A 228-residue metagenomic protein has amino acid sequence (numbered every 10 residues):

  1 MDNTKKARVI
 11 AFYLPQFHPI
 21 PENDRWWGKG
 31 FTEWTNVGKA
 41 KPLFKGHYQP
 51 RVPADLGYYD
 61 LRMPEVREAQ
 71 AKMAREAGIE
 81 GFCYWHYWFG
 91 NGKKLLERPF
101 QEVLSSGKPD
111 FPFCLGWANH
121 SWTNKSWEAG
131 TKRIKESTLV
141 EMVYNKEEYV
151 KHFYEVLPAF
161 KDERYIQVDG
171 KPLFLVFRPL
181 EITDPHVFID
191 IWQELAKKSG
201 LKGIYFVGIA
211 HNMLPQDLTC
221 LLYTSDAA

Functional and structural regions predicted by a protein language model:
T4-M63: N-terminal regions that are enriched for targeting/export leaders and immediately downstream pro/stem segments
A11, A74, G170: Conserved, mostly hydrophobic/aromatic
F17-P19, Y58-E65, H86-R98, I182-D184 (+1 more regions): Acidic-and-aromatic substrate-binding clefts and catalytic sites of carbohydrate-active enzymes
I20-N36, L95-K108, N124-S137: Aromatic- and acidic-residue-enriched segments that line the glycan-binding/catalytic groove of carbohydrate-active
R51-M63, G81-G90, I134-K146, F174-I182: The substrate-binding groove and active-site-proximal loops of carbohydrate-active enzymes, especially glycoside
Q70-R75, E80-C83, F89-L115: Aromatic-lined substrate-binding rim segments of carbohydrate-active enzymes
P112-C114, N119-L222: Active-site region of glycoside hydrolase catalytic domains
Y223-A228: Conserved small/polar residues in nucleotide/adenosyl-binding loops
